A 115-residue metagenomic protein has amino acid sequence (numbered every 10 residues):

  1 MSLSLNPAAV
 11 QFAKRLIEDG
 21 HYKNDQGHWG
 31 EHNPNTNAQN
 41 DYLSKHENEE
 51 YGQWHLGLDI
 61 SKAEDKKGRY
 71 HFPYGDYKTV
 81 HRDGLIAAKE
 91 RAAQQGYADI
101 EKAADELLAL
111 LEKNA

Functional and structural regions predicted by a protein language model:
M1-A115: A charge-rich, low-complexity, intrinsically flexible signal that marks solvent-exposed coils, linkers, repeats
